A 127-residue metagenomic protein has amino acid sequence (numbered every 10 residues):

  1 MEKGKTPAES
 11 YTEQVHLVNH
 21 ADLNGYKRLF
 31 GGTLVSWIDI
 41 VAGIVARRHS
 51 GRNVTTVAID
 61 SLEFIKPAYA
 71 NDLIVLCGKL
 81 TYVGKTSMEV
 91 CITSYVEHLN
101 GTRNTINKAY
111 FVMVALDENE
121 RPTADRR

Functional and structural regions predicted by a protein language model:
E2-A58, M113-R127: Hot-dog-fold acyl-thioester-processing enzymes
E2-E13, Y69-A70, T81-R127: HotDog/MaoC-like acyl-thioester-processing domains
V18-D22, I59-K66, V96-H98: Short, well-ordered turn and helix-capping elements at secondary-structure junctions
V57-P67, V75-L80: Conserved interaction-surface patches within small, structured recognition/assembly domains
